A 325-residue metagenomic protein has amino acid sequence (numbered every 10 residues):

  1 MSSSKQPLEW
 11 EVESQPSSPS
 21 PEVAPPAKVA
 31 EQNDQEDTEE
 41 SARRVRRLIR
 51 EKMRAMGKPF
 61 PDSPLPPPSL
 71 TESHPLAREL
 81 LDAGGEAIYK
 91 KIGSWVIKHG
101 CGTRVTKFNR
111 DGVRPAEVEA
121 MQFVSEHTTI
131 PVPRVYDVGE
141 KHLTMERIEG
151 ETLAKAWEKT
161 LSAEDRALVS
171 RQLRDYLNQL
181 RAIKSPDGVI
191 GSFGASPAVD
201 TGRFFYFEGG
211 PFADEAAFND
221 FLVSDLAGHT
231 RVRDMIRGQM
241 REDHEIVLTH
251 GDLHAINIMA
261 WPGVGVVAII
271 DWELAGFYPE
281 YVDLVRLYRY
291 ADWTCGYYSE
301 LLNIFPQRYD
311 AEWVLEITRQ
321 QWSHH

Functional and structural regions predicted by a protein language model:
M1-K141, Q321-H325: Conserved NTP-binding catalytic cores of kinases and kinase-like/nucleotidyltransferase enzymes across multiple kinase
A77-E208, F212: ATP-binding pocket architecture of kinase catalytic cores
E149, A255, L274: Short, glycine/acidic-enriched loop or turn micro-motifs at the edges of active sites
G210-R231: A structural motif
E215, D243-L248, M259-E312: Active-site Asp-x-Gly
S224-V247: ATP-dependent phospho-/nucleotidyl transfer catalytic cores
G251-L253: Residue immediately N-terminal to the catalytic "proton-acceptor" Asp in the protein kinase catalytic loop
W313-T318: Lumenal/extracellular segments of secretory-pathway membrane and secreted proteins
